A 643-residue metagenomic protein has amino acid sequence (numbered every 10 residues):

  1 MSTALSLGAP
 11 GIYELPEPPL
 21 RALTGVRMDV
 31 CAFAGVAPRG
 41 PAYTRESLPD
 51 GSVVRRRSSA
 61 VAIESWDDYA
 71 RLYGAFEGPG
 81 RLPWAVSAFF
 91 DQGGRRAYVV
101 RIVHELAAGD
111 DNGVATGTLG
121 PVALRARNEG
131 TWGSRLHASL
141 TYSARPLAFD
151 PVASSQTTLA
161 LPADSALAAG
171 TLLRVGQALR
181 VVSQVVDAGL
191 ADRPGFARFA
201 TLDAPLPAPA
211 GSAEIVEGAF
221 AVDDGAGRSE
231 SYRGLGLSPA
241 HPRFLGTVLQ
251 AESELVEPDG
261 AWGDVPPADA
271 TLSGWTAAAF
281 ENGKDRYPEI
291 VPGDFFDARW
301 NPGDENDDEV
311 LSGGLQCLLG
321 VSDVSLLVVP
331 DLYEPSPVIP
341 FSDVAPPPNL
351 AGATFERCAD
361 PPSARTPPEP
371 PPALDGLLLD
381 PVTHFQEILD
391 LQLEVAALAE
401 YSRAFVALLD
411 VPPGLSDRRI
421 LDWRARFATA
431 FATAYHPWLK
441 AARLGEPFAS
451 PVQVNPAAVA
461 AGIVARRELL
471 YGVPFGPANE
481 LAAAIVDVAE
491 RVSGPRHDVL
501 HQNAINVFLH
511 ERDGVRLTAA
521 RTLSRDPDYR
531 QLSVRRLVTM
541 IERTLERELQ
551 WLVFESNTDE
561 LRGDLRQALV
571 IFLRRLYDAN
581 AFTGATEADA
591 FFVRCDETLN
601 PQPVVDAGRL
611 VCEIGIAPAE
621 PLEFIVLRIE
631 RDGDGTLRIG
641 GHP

Functional and structural regions predicted by a protein language model:
M1-G130, D223-A226, L319-F341, P347 (+1 more regions): Structured, hydrophobic secondary-structure cores that serve as assembly/anchoring elements
Y98-V99, A115, V122, E217-D224 (+3 more regions): Short polybasic amphipathic segments
L106-G120, R286-L318: Short linear interaction motifs
N112-R125, T131-P207: Autoprocessing Asn-cyclization modules and mimics
S165, A178-E254, P258: Small/polar beta-strand repeat architecture
G170, E289-P292, R299, S336-P337 (+2 more regions): Bergerat-fold GHKL/Histidine-kinase-like ATPase
A240-H241, P292, V321, T558: Polar helix-capping/helix-linker motif
H241, L245-G303: Long, low-complexity, polar/charged, intrinsically disordered or flexibly structured peripheral segments
